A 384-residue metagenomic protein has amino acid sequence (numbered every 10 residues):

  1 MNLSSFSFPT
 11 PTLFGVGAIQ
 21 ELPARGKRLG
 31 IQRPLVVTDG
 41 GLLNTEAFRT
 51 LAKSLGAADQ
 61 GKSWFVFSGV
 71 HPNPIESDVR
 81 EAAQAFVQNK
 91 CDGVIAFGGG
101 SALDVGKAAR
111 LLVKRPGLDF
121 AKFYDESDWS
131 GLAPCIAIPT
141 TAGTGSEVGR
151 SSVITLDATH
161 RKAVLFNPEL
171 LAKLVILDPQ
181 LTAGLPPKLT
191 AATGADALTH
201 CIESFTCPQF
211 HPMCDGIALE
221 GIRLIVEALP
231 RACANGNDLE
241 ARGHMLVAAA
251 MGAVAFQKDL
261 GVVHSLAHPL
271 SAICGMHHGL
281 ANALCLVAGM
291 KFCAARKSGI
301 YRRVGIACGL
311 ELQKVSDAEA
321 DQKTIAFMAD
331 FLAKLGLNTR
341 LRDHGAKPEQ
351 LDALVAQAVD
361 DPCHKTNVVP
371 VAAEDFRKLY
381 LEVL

Functional and structural regions predicted by a protein language model:
M1-G93, L341: ATP/NTP phosphate-donor binding region
S77-P179: Glycine/threonine-rich beta-strand-loop-alpha-helix active-site module that forms ligand/phosphate-binding
G143, A250-N282, D361-K365: Glycine-rich phosphate/pyrophosphate-binding beta-alpha loops
S151-K258: Carboxylate- and glycine-rich phosphate/diphosphate-binding segment that chelates Mg2+/Mn2+
P208-I217, A232-H244, K258-V263, V315-D321 (+3 more regions): Flexible, glycine/charged-enriched surface loops at secondary-structure junctions
I273-Q350: Gly/Pro-rich interdomain helix-loop hinge
K347-L384: Short, amphipathic C-terminal "tail helix"
